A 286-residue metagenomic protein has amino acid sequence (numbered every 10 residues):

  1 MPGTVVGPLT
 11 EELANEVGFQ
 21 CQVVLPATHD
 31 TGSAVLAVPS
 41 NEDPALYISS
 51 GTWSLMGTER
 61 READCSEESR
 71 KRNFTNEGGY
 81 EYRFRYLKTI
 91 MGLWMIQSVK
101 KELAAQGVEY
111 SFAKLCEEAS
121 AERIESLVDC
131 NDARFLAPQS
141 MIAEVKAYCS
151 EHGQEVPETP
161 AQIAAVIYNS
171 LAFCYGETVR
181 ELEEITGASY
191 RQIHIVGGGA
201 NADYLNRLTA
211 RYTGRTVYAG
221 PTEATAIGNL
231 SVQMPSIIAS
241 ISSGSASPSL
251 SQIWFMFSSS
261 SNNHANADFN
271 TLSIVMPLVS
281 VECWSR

Functional and structural regions predicted by a protein language model:
M1, G197, P221: Small/polar loops that bind or transfer phosphate-bearing groups
T4-V5: Glycine-rich, mobile lid/loop segments that gate access to catalytic sites or pores
P8-T10, P248: Short, motif-level signal for alpha-helix interfacial/capping segments enriched in acidic residues and aromatics/proline
E11-Q192, N201-E223, S231-A239: Active-site core segments that coordinate phosphate-bearing ligands/cofactors across diverse enzyme families
I185-G187, V196, V275: Conserved acidic functional residues
I227: A domain-level signal for the structural core that forms small-molecule/cofactor-binding pockets and catalytic centers
S240-S273, S280-R286: Low-acidity, Ser/Thr- and Arg-rich intrinsically disordered low-complexity segments
